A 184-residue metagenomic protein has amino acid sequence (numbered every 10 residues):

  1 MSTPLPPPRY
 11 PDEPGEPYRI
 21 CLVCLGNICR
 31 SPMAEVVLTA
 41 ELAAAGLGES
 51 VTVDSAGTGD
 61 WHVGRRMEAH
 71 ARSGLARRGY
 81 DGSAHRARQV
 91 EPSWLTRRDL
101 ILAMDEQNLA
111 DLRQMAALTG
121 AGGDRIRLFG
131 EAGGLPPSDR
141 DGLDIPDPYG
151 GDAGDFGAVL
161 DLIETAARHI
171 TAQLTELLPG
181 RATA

Functional and structural regions predicted by a protein language model:
S2-D12, L100, E106-A184: Phosphate-binding/catalytic loops
S2-R97, A172-R181: Conserved active-site segments centered on acidic
C24, L75, L102-A103, I163: Hydrophobic structural packing positions in well-ordered secondary structure
S31, M104-D105: Replace "coordinates the UDP/GDP/TDP-sugar" with "coordinates nucleotide-activated sugar donors
